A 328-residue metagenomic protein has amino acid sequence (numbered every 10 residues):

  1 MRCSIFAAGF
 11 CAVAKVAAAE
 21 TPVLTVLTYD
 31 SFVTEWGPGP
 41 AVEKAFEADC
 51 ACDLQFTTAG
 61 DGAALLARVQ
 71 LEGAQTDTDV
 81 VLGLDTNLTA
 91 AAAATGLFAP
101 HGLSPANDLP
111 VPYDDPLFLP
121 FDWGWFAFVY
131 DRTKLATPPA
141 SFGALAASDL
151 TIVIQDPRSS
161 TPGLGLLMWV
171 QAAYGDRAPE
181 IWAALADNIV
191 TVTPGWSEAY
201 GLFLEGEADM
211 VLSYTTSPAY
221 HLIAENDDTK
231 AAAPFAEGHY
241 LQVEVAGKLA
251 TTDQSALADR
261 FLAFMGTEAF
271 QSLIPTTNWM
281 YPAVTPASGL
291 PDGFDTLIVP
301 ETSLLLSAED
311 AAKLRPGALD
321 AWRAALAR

Functional and structural regions predicted by a protein language model:
M1-F6: Bacterial N-terminal signal peptides that target proteins for export
V13-V16: N-terminal signal peptide c-region/cleavage motif recognized by signal peptidases
V23-G39, G60-A64, T76-A208, H221: Extracytoplasmic ligand-binding site segments that recognize negatively charged/polar headgroups
P40-F56: Short alpha-helix C-terminal cap/hinge motif
V111, G124, W182-A186, V192-T193 (+2 more regions): Periplasmic-binding protein-like
A127-K134, Q171, Q242-S255, L273-T276: A bilobed periplasmic-binding-protein/Venus flytrap-type ligand-binding module shared by bacterial periplasmic
L249-L305: Mature extracytoplasmic/periplasmic domains
P291-R328: Extracellular/periplasmic bilobal clamshell ligand-binding domains
